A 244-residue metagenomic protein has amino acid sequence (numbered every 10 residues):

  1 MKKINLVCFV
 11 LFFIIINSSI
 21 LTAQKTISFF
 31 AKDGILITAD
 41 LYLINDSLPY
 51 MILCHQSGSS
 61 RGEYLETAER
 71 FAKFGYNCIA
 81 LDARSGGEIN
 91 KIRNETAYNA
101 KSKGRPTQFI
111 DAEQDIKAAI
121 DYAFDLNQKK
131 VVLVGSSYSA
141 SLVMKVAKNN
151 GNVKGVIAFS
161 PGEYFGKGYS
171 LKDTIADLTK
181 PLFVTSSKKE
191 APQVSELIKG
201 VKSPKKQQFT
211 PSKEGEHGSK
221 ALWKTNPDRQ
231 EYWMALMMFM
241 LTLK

Functional and structural regions predicted by a protein language model:
M1-Q24: Bacterial Sec-dependent N-terminal signal peptides
F29-Y42, S47-L126: Serine-hydrolase catalytic machinery in alpha/beta-hydrolase-like enzymes
V134-V143: Gly/Ala-rich beta-loop-alpha elbow adjacent to hydrolase catalytic centers
G151-F165: A conserved short beta-strand
Y164-F165, S186-Q193: Acidic catalytic loop of the alpha/beta-hydrolase fold
L178, F183-S186: Short beta-strand/loop motif that positions the catalytic acidic residue of the alpha/beta-hydrolase fold
Q193-Q208: Conserved loop-alpha-helix segment in the C-terminal half of the alpha/beta-hydrolase fold that carries the catalytic
Q207-K244: C-terminal catalytic histidine-bearing segment of alpha/beta-hydrolase fold enzymes
